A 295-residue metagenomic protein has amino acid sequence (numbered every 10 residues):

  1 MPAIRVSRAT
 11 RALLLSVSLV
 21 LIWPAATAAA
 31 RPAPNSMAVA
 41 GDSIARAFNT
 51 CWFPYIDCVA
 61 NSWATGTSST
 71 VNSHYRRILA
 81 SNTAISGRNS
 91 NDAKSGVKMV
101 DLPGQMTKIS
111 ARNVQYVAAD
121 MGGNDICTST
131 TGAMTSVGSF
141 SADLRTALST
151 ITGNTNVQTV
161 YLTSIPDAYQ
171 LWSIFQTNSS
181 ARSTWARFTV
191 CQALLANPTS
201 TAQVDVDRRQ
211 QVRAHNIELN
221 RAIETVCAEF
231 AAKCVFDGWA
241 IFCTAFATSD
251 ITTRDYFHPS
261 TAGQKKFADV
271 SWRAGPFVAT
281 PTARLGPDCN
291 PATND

Functional and structural regions predicted by a protein language model:
M1-L14: Bacterial N-terminal signal peptides that target proteins for export
A12-P24: Bacterial N-terminal signal peptides
W23-P32: Bacterial Sec-dependent signal peptides at the C-terminal "C-region" and cleavage site
R31-S69: Short glycine-rich His-centered loop
S36-F48, G87-A93, Q115-D120, D125-C127 (+3 more regions): Structural recognition of the beta-strand scaffold that forms the well-ordered cores of secreted hydrolase catalytic
F53-S149: Conserved SGNH/GDSL esterase-like catalytic core that processes O-acyl groups on lipids and polysaccharides
T70-S86, T146-Y161, V204-G238: A structural motif corresponding to the C-terminal end of an alpha-helix and its immediate exit/capping segment
L171-D295: Catalytic His-Asp segment of secreted/periplasmic serine-dependent ester chemistry enzymes
